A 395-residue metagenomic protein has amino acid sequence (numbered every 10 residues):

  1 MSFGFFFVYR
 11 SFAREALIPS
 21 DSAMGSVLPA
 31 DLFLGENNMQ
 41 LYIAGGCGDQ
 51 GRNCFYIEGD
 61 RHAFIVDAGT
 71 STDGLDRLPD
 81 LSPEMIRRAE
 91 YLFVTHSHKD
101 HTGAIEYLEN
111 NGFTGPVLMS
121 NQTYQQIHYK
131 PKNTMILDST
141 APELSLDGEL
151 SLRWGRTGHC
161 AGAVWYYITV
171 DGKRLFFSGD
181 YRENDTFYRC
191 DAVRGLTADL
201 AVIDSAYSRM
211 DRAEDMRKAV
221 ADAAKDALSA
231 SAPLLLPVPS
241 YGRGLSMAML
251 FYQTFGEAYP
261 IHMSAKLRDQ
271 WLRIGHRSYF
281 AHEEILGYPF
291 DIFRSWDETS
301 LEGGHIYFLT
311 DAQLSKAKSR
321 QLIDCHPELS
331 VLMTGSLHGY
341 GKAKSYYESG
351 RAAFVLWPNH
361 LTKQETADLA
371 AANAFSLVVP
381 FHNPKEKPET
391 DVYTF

Functional and structural regions predicted by a protein language model:
P19-N38: Short, Lys/Arg-enriched N-terminal segments with co-localized hydrophobic residues within the first ~10-30 amino acids
G35, C47-V94, H98-K99, G103-G115 (+3 more regions): Pre-active-site segment of Zn-dependent metallo-hydrolases
Y56-G59, E143-L200: Catalytic core of the metallo-beta-lactamase
V66-A68, A89-D100, I105, V117-S120 (+8 more regions): Active-site neighborhood of phospho(di)ester-bond hydrolases with catalytic His/Asp-centered motifs
N121-A163, T169-D171, H276-G304: Metallo-beta-lactamase
I203-K218, H282, Y347-H360: Glycine-rich phosphate-binding "P-loop"
A223-L332, F381: Hard-cation-handling environments
D291-F395: C-terminal regulatory/interaction regions
